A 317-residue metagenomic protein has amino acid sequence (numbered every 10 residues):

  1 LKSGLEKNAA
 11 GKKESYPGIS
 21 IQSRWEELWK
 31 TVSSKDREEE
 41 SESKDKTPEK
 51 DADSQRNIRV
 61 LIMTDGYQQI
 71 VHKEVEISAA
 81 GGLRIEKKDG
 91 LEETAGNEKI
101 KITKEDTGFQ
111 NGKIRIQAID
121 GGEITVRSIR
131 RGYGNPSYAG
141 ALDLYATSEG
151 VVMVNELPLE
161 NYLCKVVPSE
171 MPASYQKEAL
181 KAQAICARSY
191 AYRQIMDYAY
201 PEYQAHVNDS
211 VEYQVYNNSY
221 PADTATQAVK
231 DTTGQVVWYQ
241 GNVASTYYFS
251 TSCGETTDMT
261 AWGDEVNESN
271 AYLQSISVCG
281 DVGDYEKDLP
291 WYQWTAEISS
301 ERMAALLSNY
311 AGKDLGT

Functional and structural regions predicted by a protein language model:
L1-T317: Conserved, single-site charged/polar hotspot
